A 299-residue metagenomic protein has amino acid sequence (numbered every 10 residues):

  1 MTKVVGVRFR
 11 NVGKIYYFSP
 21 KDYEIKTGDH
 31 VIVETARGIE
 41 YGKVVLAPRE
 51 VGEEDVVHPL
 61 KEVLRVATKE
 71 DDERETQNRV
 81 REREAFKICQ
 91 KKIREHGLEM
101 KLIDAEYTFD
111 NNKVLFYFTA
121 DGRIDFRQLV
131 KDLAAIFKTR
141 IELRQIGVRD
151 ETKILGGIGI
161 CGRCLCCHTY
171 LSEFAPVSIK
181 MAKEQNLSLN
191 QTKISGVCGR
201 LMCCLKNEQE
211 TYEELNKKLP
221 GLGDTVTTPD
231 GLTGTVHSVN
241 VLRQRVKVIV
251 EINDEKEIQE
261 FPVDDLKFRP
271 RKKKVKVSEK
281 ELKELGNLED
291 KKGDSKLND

Functional and structural regions predicted by a protein language model:
M1-I15, I194-N207, N253-D254: Short, basic/aromatic beta-hairpin or loop at an interaction surface
M1-Q191: Acidic-enriched and Gly/Ser
R10, I136, P229, V239-V241: A short, compositionally biased micro-patch
G13-I15, I39, T233, E255-I258: Short, mixed charged/polar active-site loops that provide acid/base catalysis or chelate metal/phosphate cofactors
V33, T227-P229: A generic structural signal for residues embedded in beta-strands
G157-T227, G234-H237: Conserved glycine-centered short motifs in functionally critical loops
N240-E260: Basic/aromatic-rich interaction segments and small domains that mediate binding to polyanionic partners
I258-D299: Intrinsically disordered, low-complexity linker and terminal regions at domain boundaries
